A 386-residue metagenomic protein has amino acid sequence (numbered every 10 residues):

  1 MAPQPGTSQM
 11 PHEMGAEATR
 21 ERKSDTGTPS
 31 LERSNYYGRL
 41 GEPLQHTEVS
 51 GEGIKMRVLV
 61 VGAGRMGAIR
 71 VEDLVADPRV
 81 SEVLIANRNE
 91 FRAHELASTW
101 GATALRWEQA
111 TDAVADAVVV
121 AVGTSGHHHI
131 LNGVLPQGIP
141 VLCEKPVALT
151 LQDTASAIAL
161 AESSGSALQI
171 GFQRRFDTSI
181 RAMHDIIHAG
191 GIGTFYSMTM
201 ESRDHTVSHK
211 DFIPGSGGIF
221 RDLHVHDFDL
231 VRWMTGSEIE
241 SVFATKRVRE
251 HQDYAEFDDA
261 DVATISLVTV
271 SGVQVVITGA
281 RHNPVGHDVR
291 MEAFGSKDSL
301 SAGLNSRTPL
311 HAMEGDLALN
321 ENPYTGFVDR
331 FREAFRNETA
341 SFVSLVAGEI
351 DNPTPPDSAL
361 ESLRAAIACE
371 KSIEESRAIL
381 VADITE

Functional and structural regions predicted by a protein language model:
M1-E32: Polybasic, low-complexity intrinsically disordered segments
Y37-E52, A117-V120, S166, V343-E386: C-terminal helix-rich "cap/oligomerization" subdomain common to oxidoreductases
Y37-W100: N-terminal Rossmann-like dinucleotide-binding module
R39, S125, A148-H209: A contiguous active-site-proximal alpha/beta segment in oxidoreductase catalytic domains
W100-L160: Beta-loop-alpha module in the N-terminal Rossmann-like domain of NAD(P)-dependent dehydrogenases, especially those
C143, L168-I170, I277, A302: Hydrophobic residues in well-ordered beta-strands that form the structural core
K210-Q274, T278-V285, D357: Rossmann-like dinucleotide-binding domain that binds NAD(P)(H)
A255-E256, V270-N337, P355: NAD(P)-dinucleotide binding in Rossmann-like oxidoreductases
